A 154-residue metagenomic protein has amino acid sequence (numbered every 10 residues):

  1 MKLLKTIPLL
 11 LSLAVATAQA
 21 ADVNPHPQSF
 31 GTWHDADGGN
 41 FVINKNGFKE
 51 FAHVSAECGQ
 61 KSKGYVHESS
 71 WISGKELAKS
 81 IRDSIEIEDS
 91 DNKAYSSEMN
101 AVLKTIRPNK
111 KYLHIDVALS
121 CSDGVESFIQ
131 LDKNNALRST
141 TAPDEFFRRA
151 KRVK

Functional and structural regions predicted by a protein language model:
M1-I7: Bacterial N-terminal signal peptides that target proteins for export
I7-A14: Bacterial N-terminal signal peptides
A20-H34: N-terminal helix-cap/turn-to-beta initiation motif at the start of protein domains
W33-D35, H53, H114-S120, R138-T140: Short beta-strand segments that buttress and anchor functional surface loops
G39-A101, S139-D144: N-terminal glycine/threonine-rich, aromatic-flanked beta-hairpin/loop signature
M99, L103, R107-V125: Acidic, glycine-rich flexible loop segments
E126-E145: Short, exposed beta-strand-loop hairpins at the edges of beta-sheets in extracellular/periplasmic proteins
P143-K154: Short, low-complexity, Pro/Ser/Thr/Gly-rich segments in the mature regions of secreted, periplasmic
